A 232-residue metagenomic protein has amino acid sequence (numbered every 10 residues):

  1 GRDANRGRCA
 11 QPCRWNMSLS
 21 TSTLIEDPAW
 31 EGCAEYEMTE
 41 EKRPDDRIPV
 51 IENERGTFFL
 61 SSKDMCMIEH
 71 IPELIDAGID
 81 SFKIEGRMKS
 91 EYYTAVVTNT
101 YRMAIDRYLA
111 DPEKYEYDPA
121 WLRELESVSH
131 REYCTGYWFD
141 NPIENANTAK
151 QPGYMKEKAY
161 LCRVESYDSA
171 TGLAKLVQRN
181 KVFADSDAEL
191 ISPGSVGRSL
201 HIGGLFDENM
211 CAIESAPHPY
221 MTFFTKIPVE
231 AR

Functional and structural regions predicted by a protein language model:
G1-S81, S90-D111, Y115-E165, K175-E230: Active-site pocket-lining/capping segments in soluble small-molecule metabolic enzymes
